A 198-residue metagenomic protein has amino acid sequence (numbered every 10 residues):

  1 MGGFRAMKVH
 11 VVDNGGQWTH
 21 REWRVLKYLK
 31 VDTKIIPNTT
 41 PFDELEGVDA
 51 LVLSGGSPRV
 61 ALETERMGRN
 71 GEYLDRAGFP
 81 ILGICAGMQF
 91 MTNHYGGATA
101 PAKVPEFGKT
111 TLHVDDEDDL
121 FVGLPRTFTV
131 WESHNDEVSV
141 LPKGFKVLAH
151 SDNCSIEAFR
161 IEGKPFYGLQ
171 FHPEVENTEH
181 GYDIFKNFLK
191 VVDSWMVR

Functional and structural regions predicted by a protein language model:
M1-A6: Short, Lys/Arg-enriched N-terminal segments with co-localized hydrophobic residues within the first ~10-30 amino acids
K8-H10, G16-I84, Y95: Flexible gly/pro-rich beta->alpha loop and the following alpha-helix that scaffold active-site loops
V12-D13, F171: Active-site flanking residues adjacent to catalytic metal/cofactor-binding acidic residues
G68-I84, Q89-D183, N187-V191: Pocket-forming structural segment of enzyme catalytic cores
K190-R198: Generic C-terminal helix-cap and adjacent flexible tail
